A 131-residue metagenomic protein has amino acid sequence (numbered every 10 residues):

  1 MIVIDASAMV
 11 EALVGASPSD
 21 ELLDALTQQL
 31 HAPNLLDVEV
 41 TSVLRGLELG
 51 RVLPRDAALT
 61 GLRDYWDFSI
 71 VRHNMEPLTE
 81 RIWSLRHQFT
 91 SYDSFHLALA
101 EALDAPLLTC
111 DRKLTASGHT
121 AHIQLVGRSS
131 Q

Functional and structural regions predicted by a protein language model:
M1, P33, L97-Q131: Acidic, PIN/NYN-like endoribonuclease modules and their adjacent C-terminal/linker elements
M1-L36, G50-L59, R112, S130-Q131: Short, well-structured N-terminal submotif of metal-dependent ribonuclease cores
S7-V10, T41, R45, W83 (+1 more regions): Predominant activation on well-ordered alpha-helical scaffold segments within soluble catalytic domains
L13-V14, L44, G118-H119: Short, flexible helix/strand-to-coil boundary loops that buttress conserved ligand/catalytic motifs in alpha/beta
S19-L22, V40, I82, G118: Hydrophobic packing residues within well-ordered alpha-helices of enzyme cores
D37-T41, T79, L114-T115: Alpha-helix N-cap/helix-start and coil->helix boundary motif
T41-H73, R81: Active-site-proximal, substrate-binding regions of enzyme catalytic domains and RNA-binding/basic surfaces
F68-C110: Active-site neighborhoods of divalent-metal-dependent phosphate/nucleic-acid chemistry enzymes
